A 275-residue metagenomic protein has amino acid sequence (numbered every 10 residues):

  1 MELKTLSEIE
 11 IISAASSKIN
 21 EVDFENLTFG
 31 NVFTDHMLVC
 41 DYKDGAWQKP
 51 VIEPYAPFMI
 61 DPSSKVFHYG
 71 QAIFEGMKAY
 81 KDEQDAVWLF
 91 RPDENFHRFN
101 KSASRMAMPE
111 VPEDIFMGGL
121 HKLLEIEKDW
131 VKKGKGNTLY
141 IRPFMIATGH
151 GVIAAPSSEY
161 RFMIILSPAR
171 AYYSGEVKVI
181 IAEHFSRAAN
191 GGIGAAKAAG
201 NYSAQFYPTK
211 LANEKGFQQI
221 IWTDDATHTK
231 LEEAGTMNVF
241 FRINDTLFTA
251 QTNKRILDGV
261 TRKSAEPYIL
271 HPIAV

Functional and structural regions predicted by a protein language model:
M1-G119, L123, G151-V275: Helix-start/capping segments and mature chain N-termini
I126, I146-T148: Intrinsically disordered, low-complexity linker/loop segments enriched in Gly/Pro and charged/polar residues
W130-V131, A154: Short boundary motifs at domain starts and secondary-structure transition points
K132-R142, I146: Extended, Lys/Arg-enriched charged tracts that mediate electrostatic binding to polyanionic substrates
